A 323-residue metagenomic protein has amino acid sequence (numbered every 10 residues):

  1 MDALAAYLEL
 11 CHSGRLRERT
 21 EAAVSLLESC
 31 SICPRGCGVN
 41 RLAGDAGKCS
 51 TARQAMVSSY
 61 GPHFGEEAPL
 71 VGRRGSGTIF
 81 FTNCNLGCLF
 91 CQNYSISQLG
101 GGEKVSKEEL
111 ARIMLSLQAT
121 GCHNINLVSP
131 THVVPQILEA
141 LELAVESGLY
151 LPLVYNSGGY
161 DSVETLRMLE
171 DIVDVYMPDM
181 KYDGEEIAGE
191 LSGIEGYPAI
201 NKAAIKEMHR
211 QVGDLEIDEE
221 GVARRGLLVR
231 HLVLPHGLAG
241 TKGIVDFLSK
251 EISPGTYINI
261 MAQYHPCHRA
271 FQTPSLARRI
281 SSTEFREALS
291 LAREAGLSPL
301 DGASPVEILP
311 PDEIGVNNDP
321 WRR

Functional and structural regions predicted by a protein language model:
M1-D45, G213-R323: Auxiliary Fe-S-binding modules of radical SAM enzymes
C49-V175, G184-E185: Conserved Radical SAM active-site core
G77, I125, L153-Y155, Y176-P178 (+3 more regions): Hydrophobic faces of well-ordered beta-strands that scaffold small-molecule active sites in alpha/beta enzyme cores
I96-E109, S129-E139, A144, S162 (+3 more regions): Conserved non-cysteine loop/helix-boundary elements of the Radical SAM core domain that shape
I113-S116, L143, E207, Q211-D214 (+2 more regions): A generic secondary-structure signal
T131-V133, G159-D161, Y182-G184, V233 (+2 more regions): Active-site-proximal loop/turn and secondary-structure-junction residues that shape catalytic pockets, frequently
L141-E142, L169, S192-I194, E313-W321: Short low-complexity, flexible loop/linker segments enriched in glycine and/or proline with clustered acidic
E170-I187, G255-Y264: Non-cysteine beta-strand/loop elements that form the S-adenosyl-L-methionine
